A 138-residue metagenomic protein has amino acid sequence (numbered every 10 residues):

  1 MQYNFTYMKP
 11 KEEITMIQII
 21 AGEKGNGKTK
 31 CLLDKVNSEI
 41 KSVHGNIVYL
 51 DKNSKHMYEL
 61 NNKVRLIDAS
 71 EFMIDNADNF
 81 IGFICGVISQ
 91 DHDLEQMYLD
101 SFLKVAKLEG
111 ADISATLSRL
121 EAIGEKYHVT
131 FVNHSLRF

Functional and structural regions predicted by a protein language model:
M1-T15: Short, Lys/Arg-enriched N-terminal segments with co-localized hydrophobic residues within the first ~10-30 amino acids
Q2-F5, K24, S54, L120: Intrinsically disordered, low-complexity regions
T6, F80-I81, V132: Compositionally biased, low-structure terminal segments
E13-V87: Conserved P-loop
I88, H92-F138: Replace "adjacent to P-loop NTPase cores in ATP/GTP-dependent enzymes" with "adjacent to NTP-binding cores
